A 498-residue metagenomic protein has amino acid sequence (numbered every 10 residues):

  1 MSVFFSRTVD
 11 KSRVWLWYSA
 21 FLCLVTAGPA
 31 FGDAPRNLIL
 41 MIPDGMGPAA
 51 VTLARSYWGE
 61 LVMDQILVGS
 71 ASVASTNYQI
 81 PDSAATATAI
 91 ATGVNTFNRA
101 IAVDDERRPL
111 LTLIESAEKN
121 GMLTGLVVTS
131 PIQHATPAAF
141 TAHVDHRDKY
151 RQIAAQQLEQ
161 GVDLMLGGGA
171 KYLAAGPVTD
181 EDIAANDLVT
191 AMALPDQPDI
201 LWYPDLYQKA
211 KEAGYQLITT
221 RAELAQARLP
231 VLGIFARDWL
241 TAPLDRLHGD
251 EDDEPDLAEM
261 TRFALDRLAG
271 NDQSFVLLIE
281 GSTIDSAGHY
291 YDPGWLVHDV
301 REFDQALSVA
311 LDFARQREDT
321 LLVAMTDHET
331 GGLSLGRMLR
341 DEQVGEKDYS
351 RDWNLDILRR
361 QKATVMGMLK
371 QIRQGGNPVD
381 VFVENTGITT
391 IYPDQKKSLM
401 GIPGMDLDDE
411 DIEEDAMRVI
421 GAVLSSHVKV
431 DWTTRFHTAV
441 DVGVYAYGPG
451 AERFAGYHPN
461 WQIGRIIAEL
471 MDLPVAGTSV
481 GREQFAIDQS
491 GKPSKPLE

Functional and structural regions predicted by a protein language model:
F5-Y18: Bacterial N-terminal signal peptides that target proteins for export
A30-G32: Boundary at the C-terminal end of the N-terminal hydrophobic targeting segment
P35-N37, M46-V51, S56-T88, G93 (+2 more regions): A post-motif C-terminal structural segment
I42-P43: A short glycine/threonine-centered beta-strand motif
A102-L111, V144, D148: Glycine-rich anion/phosphate-binding loops
